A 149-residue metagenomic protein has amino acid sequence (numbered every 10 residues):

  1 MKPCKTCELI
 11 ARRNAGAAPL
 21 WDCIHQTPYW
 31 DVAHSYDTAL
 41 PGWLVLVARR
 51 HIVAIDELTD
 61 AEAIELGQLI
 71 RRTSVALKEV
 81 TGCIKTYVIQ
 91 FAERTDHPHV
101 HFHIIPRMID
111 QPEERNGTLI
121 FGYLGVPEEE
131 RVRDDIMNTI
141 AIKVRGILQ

Functional and structural regions predicted by a protein language model:
M1-Q149: HIT superfamily nucleotide-processing domains
